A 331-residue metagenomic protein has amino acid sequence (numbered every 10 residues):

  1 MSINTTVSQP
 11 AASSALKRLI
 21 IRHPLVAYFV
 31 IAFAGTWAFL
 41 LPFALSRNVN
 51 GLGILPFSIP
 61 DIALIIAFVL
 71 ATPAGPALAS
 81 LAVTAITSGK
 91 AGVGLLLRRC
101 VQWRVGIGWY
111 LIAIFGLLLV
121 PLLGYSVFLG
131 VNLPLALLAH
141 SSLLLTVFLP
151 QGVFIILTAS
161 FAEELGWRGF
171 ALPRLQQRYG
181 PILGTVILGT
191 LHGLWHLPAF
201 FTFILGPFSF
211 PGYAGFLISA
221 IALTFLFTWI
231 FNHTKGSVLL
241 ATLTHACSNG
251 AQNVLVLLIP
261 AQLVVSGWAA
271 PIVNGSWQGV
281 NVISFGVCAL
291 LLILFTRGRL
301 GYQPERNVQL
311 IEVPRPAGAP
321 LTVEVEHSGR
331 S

Functional and structural regions predicted by a protein language model:
S8-I21, F43-I112, S126-S141, I230-G236 (+1 more regions): Membrane-helix interface linkers and caps
L16-F29, W277-V280: N-terminal membrane topogenic signal
L25-T36, P73, L111-P121, G189 (+1 more regions): Alpha-helical transmembrane segments
F33-L41, L118-S126, G189-A199, A246-L255: Aromatic-anchored segments of alpha-helical transmembrane domains
N48, G236-L239, L243-S331: C-terminal membrane module of polytopic membrane proteins
A136-V153, I204-I218: Juxtamembrane helix-entry segments on the extracytoplasmic side of multipass membrane proteins
A162-G189, F203, N232-S237: Membrane-interface helix/loop boundary segments of multi-pass membrane proteins
A199-F210, L258-V265: Interfacial helix-loop-helix junctions of multi-pass membrane proteins
